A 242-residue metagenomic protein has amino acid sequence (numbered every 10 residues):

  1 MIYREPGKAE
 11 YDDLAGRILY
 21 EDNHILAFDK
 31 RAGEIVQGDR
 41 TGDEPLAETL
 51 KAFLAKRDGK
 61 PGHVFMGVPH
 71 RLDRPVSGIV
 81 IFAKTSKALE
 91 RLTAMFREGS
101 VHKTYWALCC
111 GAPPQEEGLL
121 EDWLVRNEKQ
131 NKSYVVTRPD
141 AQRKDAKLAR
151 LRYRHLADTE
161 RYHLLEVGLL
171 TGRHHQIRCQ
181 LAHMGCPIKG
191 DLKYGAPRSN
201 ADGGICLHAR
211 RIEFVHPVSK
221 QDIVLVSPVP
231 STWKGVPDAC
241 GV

Functional and structural regions predicted by a protein language model:
M1-V242: RNA pseudouridine synthases
